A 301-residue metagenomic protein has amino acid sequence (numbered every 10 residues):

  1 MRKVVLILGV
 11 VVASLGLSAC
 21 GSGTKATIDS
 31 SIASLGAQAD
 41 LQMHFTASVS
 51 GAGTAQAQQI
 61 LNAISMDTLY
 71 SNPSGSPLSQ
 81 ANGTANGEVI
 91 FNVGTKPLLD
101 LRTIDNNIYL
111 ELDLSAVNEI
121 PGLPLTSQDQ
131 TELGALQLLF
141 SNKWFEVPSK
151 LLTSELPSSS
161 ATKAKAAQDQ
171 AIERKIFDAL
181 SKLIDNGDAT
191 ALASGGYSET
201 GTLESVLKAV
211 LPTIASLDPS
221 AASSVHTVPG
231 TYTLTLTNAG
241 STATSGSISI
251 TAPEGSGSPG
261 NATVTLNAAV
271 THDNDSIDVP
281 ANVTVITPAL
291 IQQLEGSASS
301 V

Functional and structural regions predicted by a protein language model:
M1-L8: Bacterial N-terminal signal peptides that target proteins for export
V11-V12: Repetitive helical segments and hydrophobic/amphipathic motifs
L15-A19: C-terminal motif of bacterial Sec signal peptides marking the signal peptidase cleavage site
G21-V301: Subset-of-secretome marker
